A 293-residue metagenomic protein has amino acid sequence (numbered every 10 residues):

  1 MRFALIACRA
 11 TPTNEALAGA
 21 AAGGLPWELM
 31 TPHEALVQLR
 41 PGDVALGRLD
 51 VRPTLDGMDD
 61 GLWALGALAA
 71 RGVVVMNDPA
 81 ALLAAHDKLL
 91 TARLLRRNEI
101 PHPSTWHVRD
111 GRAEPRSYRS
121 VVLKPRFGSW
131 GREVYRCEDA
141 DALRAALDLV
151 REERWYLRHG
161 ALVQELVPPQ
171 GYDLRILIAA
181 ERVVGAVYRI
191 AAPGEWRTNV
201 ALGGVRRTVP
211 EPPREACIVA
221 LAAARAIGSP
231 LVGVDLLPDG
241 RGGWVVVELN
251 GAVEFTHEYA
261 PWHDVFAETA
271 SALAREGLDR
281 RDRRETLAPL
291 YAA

Functional and structural regions predicted by a protein language model:
M1-A4: Extreme N-terminal starter segment of soluble prokaryotic enzymes
C8-S104: Conserved N-proximal alpha/beta basic substrate-recognition cap immediately N-terminal to, or forming the N-lobe
G42-G47, V121-K124, I176-I178, G242-H257: A short beta-strand motif that forms the metal-chelation/ATP-contact edge of phosphoryl-transfer active sites
A80-L162, R214: Active-site nucleotide/adenylate-binding loops and adjacent lid/helix of ATP-dependent enzymes
V121, L162, V184-G185, V232 (+1 more regions): Protein kinase-like catalytic core scaffold
R132, R136-A224: Phosphate-binding site of ATP-dependent enzymes
P193-A201, F255-D264: A short, polar/charged loop-to-alpha-helix boundary motif
W196-W244, A267-E268, L273-A292: A long amphipathic alpha-helix within ATP-dependent nucleotide-binding catalytic cores
